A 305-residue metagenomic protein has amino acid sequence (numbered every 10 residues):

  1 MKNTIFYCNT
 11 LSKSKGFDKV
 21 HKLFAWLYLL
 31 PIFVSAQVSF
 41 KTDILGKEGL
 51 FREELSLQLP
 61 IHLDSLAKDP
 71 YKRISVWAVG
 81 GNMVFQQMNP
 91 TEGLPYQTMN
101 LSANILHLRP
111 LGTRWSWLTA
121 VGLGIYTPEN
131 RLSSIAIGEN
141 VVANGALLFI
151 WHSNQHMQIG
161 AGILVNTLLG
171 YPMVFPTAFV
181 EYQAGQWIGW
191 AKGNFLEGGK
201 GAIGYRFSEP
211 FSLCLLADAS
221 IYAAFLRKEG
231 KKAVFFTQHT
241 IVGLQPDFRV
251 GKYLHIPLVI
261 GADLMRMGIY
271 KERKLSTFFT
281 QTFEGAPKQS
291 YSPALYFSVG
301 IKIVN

Functional and structural regions predicted by a protein language model:
M1-F40, N305: Bacterial Sec-dependent N-terminal signal peptides
Q37-G138, V142-A146, A233-I241, Y296-V304: Transmembrane beta-barrel domains of bacterial outer-membrane proteins
V38, A67-K72, T113-W117, Q155-G160 (+3 more regions): Repeated loop/turn-to-beta-strand initiation elements of outer-membrane beta-barrel proteins
F40-E48, G81-N89, L123-E129, I163-L169 (+5 more regions): Transmembrane beta-strands of outer-membrane beta-barrel pores
K47-R52, I137-E139, V165-F175, W190-G201 (+1 more regions): Solvent-exposed loop/turn segments connecting transmembrane beta-strands in outer-membrane beta-barrel proteins
G81-L101, F195-T282, A286-F297: Outer-membrane beta-barrel translocator/channel fold
L147-I150, G160-L164, Y171-P176: Surface-exposed extracellular loop regions of Gram-negative outer-membrane beta-barrel proteins
T177-G185, P246, S290-N305: Outer-membrane beta-barrel "beta-signal"
